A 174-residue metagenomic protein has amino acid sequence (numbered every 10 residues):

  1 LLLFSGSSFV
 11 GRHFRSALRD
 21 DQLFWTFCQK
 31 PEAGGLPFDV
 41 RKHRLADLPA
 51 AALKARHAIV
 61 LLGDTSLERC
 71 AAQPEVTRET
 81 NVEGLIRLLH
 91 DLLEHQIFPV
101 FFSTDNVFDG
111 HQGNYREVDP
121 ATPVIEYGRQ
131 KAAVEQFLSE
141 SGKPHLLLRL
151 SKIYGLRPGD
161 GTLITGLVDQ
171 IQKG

Functional and structural regions predicted by a protein language model:
L1-D20: N-terminal Rossmann NAD(P)H-binding glycine-rich loop of SDR-like oxidoreductase domains
F4, T26, L61-L62, P99-D105 (+1 more regions): SDR active-site strand-loop-helix element
C28-L45: Rossmann-fold cofactor-recognition segment
V40-T80: NAD(P)H-binding glycine-rich loop region in Rossmannoid oxidoreductase-like domains and their noncatalytic homologs
A55-A58, A72-V100, A132: NAD(P)-cofactor binding segment of oxidoreductase domains
T77-T80, P123, Y127: A hydrophobic alpha-helix adjacent to the NAD(P)-binding/active-site core of NAD(P)-dependent oxidoreductases, strongly
I86-T122: Conserved Rossmann-fold NAD(P)-dependent oxidoreductase catalytic core, especially the SDR/UDP-sugar
Q136-G174: NAD(P)-dependent short-chain dehydrogenase/reductase
